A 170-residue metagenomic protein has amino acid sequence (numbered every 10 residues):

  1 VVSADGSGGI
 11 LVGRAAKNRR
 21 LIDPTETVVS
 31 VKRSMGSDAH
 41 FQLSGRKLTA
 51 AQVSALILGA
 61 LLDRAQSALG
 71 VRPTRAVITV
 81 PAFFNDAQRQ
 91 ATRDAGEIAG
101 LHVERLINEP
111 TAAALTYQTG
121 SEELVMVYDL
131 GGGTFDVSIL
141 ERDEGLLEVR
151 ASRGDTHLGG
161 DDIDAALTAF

Functional and structural regions predicted by a protein language model:
V1-S37, Q42-K47, L56, Q66-F170: Oxyanion-binding/catalytic loops of NTP- or PPi-dependent enzymes
A50: Residue-level marker of regulatory loop/turn positions in helix-turn-helix DNA-binding domains and in histidine
L58-L62: Generic structural signal for well-ordered alpha-helices, preferentially at hydrophobic/aromatic core positions
